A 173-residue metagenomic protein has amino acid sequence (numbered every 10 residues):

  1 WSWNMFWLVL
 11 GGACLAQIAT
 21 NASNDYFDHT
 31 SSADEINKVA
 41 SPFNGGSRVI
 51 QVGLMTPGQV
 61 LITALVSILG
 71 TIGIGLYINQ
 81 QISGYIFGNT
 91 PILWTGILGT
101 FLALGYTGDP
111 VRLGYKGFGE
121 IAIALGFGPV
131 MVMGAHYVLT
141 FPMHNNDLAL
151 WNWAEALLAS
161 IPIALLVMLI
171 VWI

Functional and structural regions predicted by a protein language model:
W1-S23, P91-T100, A149-W172: Membrane-embedded alpha-helical segments that form the functional core of polytopic membrane enzymes, especially those
L8, A33-I36, A40, L113 (+1 more regions): Residue-level detector of solvent-exposed, low-hydrophobicity positions
T20-S67: Aspartate-rich (DDxxD/NDxxD/DxxxD) Mg2+/diphosphate-binding motifs and their adjoining helix-loop segments
D25-D28, D34-E35, D109, D147 (+1 more regions): Acidic-enriched, low-complexity/disordered segments with a strong bias for Aspartate over Glutamate
N37-P42, I82-N89, P142-W153: Short helix-coil transition/hinge motifs at the ends and kinks of transmembrane helices, capturing the brief
S47-M143: Intramembrane alpha-helical segments
